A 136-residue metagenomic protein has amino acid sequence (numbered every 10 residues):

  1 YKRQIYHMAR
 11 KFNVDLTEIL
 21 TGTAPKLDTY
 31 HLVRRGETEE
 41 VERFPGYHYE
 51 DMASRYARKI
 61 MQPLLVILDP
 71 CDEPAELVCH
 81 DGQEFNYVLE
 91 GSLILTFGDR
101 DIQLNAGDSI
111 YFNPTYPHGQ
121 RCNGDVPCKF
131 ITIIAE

Functional and structural regions predicted by a protein language model:
Y1-Q4: Conserved small/polar residues in nucleotide/adenosyl-binding loops
A9: The alpha-helix within a helix-turn-helix
E18-D28: Short amphipathic recognition helices of helix-turn-helix/homeodomain-type DNA-binding modules
T38-E76, I133-E136: A short glycine-rich, His/Asp/Glu-containing loop-to-beta-strand
Y47-H48, K59, N105-A106, P114-E136: Ligand-binding loop in jelly-roll beta-barrel domains
M52, G98-P114: Short acidic-glycine-tyrosine-enriched beta hairpin
I67-L68, V78-L95: Short, conserved beta-strand element in jelly-roll/cupin
